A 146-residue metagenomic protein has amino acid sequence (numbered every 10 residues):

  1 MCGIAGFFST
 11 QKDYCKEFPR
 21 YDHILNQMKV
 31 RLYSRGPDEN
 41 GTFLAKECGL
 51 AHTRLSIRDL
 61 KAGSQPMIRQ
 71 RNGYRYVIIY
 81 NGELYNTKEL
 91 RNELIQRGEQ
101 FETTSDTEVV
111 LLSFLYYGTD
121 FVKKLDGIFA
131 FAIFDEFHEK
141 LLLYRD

Functional and structural regions predicted by a protein language model:
M1-D146: N-terminus-centric sequence/structural signature that marks the extreme N-terminus and adjacent "lid/interface" module
